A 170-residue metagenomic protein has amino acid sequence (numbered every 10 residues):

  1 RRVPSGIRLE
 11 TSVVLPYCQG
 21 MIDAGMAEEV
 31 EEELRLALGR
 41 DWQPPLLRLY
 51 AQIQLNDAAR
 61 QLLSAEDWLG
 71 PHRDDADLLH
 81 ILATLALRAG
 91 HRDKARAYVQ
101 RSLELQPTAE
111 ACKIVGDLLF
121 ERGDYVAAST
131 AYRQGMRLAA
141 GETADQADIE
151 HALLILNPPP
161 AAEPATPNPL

Functional and structural regions predicted by a protein language model:
V3-I7, D41, D57, L69-H72 (+3 more regions): Alpha-helical junction/boundary sensor with strong preference for TPR arrays
S12, P45, D77, E110-A111 (+1 more regions): Start-of-helix register in tetratricopeptide repeats
V14, A27-V30, Q61, L78 (+3 more regions): Solenoid-repeat scaffolds in large eukaryotic assemblies
E31-P44, L103-P107, L119-A144: TPR/TPR-like (Sel1-like) alpha-helical repeat modules
E32-E104: Alpha-helical adaptor scaffolds
I53-W68, G123-Q134, G141-D145, L154-L170: Alpha-helical linker/edge segments of TPR/alpha-solenoid repeat scaffolds and analogous pre-/post-domain helices
